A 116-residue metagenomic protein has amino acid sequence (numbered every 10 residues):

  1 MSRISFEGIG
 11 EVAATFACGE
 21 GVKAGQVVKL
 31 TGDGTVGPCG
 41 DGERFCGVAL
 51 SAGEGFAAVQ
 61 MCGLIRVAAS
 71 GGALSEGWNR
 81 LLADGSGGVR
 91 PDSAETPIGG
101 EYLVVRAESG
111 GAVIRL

Functional and structural regions predicted by a protein language model:
M1-L116: Surface-exposed, low-hydrophobicity beta-strand/loop segments enriched in small/polar/acidic residues
